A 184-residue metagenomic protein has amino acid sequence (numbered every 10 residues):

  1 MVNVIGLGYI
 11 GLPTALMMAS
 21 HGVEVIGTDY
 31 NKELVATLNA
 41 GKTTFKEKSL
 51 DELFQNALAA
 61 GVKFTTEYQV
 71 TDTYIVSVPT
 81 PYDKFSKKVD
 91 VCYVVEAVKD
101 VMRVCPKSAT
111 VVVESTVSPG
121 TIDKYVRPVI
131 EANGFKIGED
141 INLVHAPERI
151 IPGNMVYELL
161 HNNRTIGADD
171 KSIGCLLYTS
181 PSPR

Functional and structural regions predicted by a protein language model:
M1-K42: NAD(P)+-binding Rossmann beta1-loop-alpha1 motif at the extreme N-terminus of oxidoreductases
Y30-T73, T80-K88, V129-N133: Conserved N-terminal Rossmann-fold NAD(P) cofactor-binding segment
Y74-V76, V113: Redox-cofactor binding/interface segments in oxidoreductases and associated redox assembly factors
Y82-R149: Rossmann-like NAD(P)(H) cofactor-binding subdomain of soluble oxidoreductases
T116-V117, V129, I151-L176: Short beta-strand and adjoining strand-loop segment in the mid-core of the Rossmann-like NAD(P)-dependent dehydrogenase
Y178-R184: Conserved small/polar residues in nucleotide/adenosyl-binding loops
